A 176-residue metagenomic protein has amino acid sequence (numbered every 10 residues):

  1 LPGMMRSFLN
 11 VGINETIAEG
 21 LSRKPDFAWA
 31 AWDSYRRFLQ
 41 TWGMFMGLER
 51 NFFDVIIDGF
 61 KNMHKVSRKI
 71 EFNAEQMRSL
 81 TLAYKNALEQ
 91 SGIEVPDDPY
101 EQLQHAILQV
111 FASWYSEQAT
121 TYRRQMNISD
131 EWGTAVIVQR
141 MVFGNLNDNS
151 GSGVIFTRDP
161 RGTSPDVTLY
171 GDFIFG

Functional and structural regions predicted by a protein language model:
L1-G176: Nucleotide/phosphate-binding sheet-loop regions of phosphoryl- and nucleotidyl-transfer enzymes
